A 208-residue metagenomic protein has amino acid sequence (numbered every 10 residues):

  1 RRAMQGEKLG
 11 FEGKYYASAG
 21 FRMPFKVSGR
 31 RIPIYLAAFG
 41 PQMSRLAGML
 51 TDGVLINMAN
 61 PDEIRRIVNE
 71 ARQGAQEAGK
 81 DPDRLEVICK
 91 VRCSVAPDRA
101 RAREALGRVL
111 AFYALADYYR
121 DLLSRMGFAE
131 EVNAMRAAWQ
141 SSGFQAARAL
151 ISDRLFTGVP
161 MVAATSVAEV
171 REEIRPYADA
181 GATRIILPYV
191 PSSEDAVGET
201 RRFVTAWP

Functional and structural regions predicted by a protein language model:
R1-P208: Active-site-adjacent structural elements that line small-molecule/cofactor binding pockets in enzymes
